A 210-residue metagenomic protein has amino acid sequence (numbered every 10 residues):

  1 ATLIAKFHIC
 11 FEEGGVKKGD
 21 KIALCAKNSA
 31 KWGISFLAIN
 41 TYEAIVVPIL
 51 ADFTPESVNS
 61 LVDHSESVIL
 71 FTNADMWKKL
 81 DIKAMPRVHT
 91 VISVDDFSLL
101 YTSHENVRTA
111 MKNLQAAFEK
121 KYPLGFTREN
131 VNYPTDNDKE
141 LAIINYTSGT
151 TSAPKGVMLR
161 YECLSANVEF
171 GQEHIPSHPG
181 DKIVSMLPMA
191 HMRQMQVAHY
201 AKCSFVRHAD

Functional and structural regions predicted by a protein language model:
K6-F53: Conserved AMP-binding/adenylate-forming
I22, I39, L70, L141 (+2 more regions): Conserved S/T- and glycine-rich ATP-binding loop of Class I adenylate-forming
F36-Y42, H64, H191, K202-S204: Short hydrophobic alpha-helices that are characteristic scaffold elements of the AMP-binding
I45, V68, H208-A209: Residue-level detector of anion-binding/catalytic polar loops
A51-I82, N167-V184: Conserved ATP-dependent adenylate/AMP-binding module captured primarily in the ANL superfamily
I82-T109, C203-S204, H208-D210: Conserved adenylate-forming
T109-Y146, A153, P176-K182: Conserved pre-ATP/AMP-binding loop-to-beta segment of ANL
S165-D210: Conserved AMP-binding/adenylation subdomain of ANL enzymes
